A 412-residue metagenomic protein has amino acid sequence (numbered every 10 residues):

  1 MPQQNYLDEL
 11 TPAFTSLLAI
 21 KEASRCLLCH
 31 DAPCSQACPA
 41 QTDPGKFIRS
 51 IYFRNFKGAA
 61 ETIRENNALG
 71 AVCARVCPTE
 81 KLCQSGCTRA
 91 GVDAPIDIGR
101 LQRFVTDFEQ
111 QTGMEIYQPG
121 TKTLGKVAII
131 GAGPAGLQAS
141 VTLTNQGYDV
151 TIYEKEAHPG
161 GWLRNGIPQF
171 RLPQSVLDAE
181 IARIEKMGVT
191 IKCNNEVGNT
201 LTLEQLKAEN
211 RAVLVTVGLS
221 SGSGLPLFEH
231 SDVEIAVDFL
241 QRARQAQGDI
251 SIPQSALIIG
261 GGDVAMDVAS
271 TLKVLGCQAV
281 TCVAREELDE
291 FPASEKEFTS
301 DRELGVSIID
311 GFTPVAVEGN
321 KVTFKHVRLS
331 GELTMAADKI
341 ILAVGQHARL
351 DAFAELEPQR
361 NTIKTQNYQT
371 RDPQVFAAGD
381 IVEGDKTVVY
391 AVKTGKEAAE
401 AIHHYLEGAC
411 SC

Functional and structural regions predicted by a protein language model:
Q4-E22, D43-R75, V92-P119, A243-R244: Ferredoxin-type iron-sulfur electron-transfer modules in oxidoreductases and energy-metabolism complexes
L28-F53, V72-V105, T151, W162 (+1 more regions): Iron-sulfur cluster-binding cysteine motifs and their immediate structural context in ferredoxin-like electron-transfer
K126-A128, D178-L227, V315-K321: Feature captures the FAD/FMN-dependent oxidoreductase FAD-binding
K126-D149, M266-K273: N-terminal Rossmann-like FAD-binding beta1-loop-alpha1 element of flavoenzymes
I152, E156-M187, I191, A269-P314 (+1 more regions): Rossmann-like dinucleotide-binding cores of NAD(P)H-dependent redox enzymes
Q205-A212, S330-K339: Core beta-strand elements of the Rossmann-like FAD/NAD(P) dinucleotide-binding domain in flavoenzyme oxidoreductases
S231-P253, K339-V389: FAD-site-proximal beta/loop scaffold in flavoenzymes
V268, I381-A409: A conserved FAD-binding loop/helix module that cradles the flavin
